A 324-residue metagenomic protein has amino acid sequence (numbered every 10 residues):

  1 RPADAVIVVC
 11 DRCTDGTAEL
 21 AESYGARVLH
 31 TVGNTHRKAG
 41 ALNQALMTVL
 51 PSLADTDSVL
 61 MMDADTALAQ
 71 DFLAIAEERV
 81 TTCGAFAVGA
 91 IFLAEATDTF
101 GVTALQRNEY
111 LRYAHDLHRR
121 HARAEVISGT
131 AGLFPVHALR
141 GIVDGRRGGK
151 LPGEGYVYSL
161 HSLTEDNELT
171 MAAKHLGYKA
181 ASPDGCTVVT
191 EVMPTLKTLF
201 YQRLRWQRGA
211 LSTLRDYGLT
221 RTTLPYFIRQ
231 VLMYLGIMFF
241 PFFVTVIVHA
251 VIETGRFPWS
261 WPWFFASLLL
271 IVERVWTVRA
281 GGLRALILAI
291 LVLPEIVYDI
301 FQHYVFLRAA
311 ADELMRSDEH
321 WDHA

Functional and structural regions predicted by a protein language model:
R1-I7, A26-R27, D57: Short loop->beta transition adjacent to catalytic acidic/histidine clusters or analogous donor-positioning motifs
P2, C10-A18, G33-T35: A conserved acidic beta->alpha catalytic loop
D15-E22, D71: Acidic helix N-cap motif at the loop->helix transition within catalytic regions of sugar-transfer enzymes
T35-A54, Q70-S162, L204-Q207, L211 (+1 more regions): Long helical/loop segments within the catalytic core of UDP-sugar-dependent glycosyltransferases, especially the large
S52-A67: Short beta-strand-to-loop acidic/aromatic patch adjacent to the donor-nucleotide binding site
N167-V188: Catalytic donor-sugar/metal-binding loop of nucleotide-sugar-dependent glycosyltransferases
P194-F242: Active-site-adjacent helix/loop segment of glycosyltransferases that harbors family-specific signature motifs
L232-S317: Membrane-embedded multi-pass helical conduit in multi-pass membrane proteins, especially envelope-biosynthetic
